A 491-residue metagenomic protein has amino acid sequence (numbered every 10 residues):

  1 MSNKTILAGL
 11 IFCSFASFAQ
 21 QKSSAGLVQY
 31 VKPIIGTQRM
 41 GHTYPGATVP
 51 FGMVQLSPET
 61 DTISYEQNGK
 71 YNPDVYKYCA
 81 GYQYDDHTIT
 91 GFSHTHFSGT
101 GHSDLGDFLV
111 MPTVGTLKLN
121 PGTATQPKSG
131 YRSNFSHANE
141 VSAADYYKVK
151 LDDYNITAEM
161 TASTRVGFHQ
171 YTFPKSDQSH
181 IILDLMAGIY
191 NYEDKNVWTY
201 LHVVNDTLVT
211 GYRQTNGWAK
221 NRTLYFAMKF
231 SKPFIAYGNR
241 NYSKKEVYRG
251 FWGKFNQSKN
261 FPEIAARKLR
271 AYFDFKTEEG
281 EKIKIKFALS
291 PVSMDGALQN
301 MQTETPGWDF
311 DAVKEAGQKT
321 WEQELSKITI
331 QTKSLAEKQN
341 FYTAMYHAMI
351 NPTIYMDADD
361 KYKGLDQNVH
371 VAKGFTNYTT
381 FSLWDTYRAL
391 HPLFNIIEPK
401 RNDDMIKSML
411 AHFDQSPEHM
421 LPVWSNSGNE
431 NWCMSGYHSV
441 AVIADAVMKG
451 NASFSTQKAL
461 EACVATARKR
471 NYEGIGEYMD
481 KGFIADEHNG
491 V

Functional and structural regions predicted by a protein language model:
M1-K22: Bacterial Sec-dependent N-terminal signal peptides
Q21-A441, D445-V491: Accessory carbohydrate-recognition regions in carbohydrate-active enzymes
